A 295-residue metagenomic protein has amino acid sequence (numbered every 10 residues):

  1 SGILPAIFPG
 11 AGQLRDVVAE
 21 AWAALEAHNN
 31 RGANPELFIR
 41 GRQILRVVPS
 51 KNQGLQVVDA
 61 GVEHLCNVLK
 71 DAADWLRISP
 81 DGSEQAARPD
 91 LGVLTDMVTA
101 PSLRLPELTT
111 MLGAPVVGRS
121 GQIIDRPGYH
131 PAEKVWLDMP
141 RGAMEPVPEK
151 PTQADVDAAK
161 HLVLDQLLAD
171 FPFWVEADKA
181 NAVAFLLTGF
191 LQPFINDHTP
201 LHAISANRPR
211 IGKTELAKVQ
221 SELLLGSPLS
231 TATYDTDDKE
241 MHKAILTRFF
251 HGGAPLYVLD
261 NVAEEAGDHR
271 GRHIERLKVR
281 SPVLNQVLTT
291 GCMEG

Functional and structural regions predicted by a protein language model:
S1-A177, A184, F194, A244 (+2 more regions): N-terminal nucleic-acid engagement/recognition segments and initiation subdomains in replication, restriction
A180-Q192, K218-E222, R276: Contiguous, well-ordered alpha-helical segments that form the cores/surfaces of helical PPI scaffolds
I195-N196, S221-T233: Post-Walker A helix-loop "phosphate-sensing" segment adjacent to the P-loop in P-loop NTPases
D197-H202, A254-P255: Pre-Walker A (Motif I) flank of P-loop NTPase domains
P200-L225: Glycine-rich phosphate-binding P-loop
S227-F249: Short glycine-rich substrate-engagement loop in P-loop NTPases that contacts/grips substrate
F250, T289-G295: AAA+/SF3 P-loop NTPase mechanochemical coupling elements
P255-L288: Conserved AAA+/SF3 P-loop NTPase catalytic/coupling segment centered on the Walker-B
